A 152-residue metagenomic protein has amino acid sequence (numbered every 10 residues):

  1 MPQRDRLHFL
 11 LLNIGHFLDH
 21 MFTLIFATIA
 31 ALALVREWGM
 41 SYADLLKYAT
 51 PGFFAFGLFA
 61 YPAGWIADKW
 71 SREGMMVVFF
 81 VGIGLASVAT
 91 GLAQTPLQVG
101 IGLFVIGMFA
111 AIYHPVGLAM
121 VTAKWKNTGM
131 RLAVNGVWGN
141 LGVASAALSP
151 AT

Functional and structural regions predicted by a protein language model:
P2-T28: Pair of pore-lining "gating" transmembrane helices in MFS-fold secondary transporters
L24, F53-Y61, A144: Residue-level signature of mid-helix packing/kink "hotspots" within the transmembrane helices of 12-pass Major
T28-A43: Short amphipathic helix-loop junctions that connect adjacent transmembrane helices in Major Facilitator Superfamily/SLC
A31, L118, G142-T152: Small-residue (Gly/Pro/Ala) motifs that create kinks and tight helix-helix packing interfaces
G39, S71, L92-L97, K126: Helix-breaking motifs and short loop linkers at transmembrane-helix boundaries and internal kinks in secondary membrane
L58-Q94: Conserved MFS/SLC helix-loop-helix module at the cytosolic interface between two early adjacent transmembrane helices
A86, L97-V105: Paired small-residue
G102-G139: Cytoplasmic helix-loop-helix junction between adjacent transmembrane helices in 12-TM secondary transporters
